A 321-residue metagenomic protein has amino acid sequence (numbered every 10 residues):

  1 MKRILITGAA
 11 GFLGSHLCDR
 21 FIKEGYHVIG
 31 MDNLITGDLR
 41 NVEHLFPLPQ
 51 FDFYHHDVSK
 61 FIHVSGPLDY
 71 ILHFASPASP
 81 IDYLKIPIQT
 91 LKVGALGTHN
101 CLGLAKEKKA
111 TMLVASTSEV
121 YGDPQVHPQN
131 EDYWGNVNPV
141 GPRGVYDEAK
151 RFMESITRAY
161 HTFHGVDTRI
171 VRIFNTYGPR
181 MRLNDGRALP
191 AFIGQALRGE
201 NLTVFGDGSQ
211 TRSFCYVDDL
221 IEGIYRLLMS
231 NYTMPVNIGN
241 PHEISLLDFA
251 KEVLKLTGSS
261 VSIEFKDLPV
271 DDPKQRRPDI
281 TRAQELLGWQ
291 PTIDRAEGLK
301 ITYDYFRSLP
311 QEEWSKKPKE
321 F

Functional and structural regions predicted by a protein language model:
M1-T176, D218, W289, I293 (+3 more regions): N-terminal Rossmann-like NAD(P)+-binding domain of SDR-like oxidoreductases, especially those catalyzing
L17, H56, N100, N175 (+1 more regions): C-terminal substrate-binding subdomain of Rossmann-fold SDR/epimerase-dehydratase oxidoreductases
G37-L39, G122-D123, R180, L246 (+1 more regions): A short beta-to-alpha transition loop/helix N-cap that caps and shapes the active-site region
A75-A78, T90, M181, S209-C215 (+1 more regions): Glycosyltransferase donor-binding loop in the core domain
K85-I86, R180-N184: Short, solvent-exposed loop/turn segments at secondary-structure boundaries
H127-P128, L183-A191: A glycine/serine/threonine-rich, flexible loop-to-helix segment that serves as the NAD(P) cofactor-binding "lid"
V145, M153, D185, L246 (+1 more regions): Conserved donor sugar-nucleotide recognition element shared by glycan-biosynthetic enzymes
F152, I156-Y160, F192, F249 (+1 more regions): Hydrophobic alpha-helix immediately C-terminal to the catalytic Tyr-X-X-X-Lys motif of short-chain
